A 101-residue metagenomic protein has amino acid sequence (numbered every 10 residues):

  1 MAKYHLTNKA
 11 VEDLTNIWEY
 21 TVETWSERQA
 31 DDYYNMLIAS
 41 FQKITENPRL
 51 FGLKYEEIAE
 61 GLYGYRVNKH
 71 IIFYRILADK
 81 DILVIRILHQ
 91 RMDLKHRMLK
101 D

Functional and structural regions predicted by a protein language model:
M1-Y55: Basic, Lys/Arg-enriched alpha-helical interface segments
Y4, I72, I82: A broad, low-specificity signal marking well-ordered, structured residues that form hydrophobic/aromatic
K9, I38, E60-Y63, K95: Localized chelating/binding microdomains that coordinate divalent metal ions or stabilize phosphate-bearing
M36-P48, Y63, V67-I71, K100: Alpha-helix boundary/capping detector
L50-D79: Basic/aromatic recognition patch in beta-strand/loop cores that engages polyanionic ligands
R75-D101: Enriched for short, Lys/Arg-rich terminal
